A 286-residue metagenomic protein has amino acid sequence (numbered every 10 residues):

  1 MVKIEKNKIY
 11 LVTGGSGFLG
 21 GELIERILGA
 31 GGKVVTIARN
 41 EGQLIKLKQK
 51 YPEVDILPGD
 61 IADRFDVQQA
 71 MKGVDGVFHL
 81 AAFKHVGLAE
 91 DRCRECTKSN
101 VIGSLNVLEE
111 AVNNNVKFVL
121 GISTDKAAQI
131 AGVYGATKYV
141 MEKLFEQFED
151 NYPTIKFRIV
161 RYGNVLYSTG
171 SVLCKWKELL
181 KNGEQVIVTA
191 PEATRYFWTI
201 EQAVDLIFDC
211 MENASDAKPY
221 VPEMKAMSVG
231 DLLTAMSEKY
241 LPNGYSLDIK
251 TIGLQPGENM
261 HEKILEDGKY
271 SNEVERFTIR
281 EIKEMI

Functional and structural regions predicted by a protein language model:
M1-N7: A short, basic/flexible loop-to-alpha-helix module at the beginning of a structural domain
Y10-A30: N-terminal Rossmann NAD(P)H-binding glycine-rich loop of SDR-like oxidoreductase domains
G32-L44: Conserved glycine-rich Rossmann-like NAD(P)H-binding loop of the short-chain dehydrogenase/reductase
A38, L57-P58, K98, T251: Conserved residues in the N-terminal Rossmann fold of short-chain dehydrogenase/reductase
N40, D125, K225: Residues in the short beta-alpha loop(s) of Rossmann-like NAD(P)-binding domains
Q49-D55, I61-K98: NAD(P)H-binding glycine-rich loop region in Rossmannoid oxidoreductase-like domains and their noncatalytic homologs
H79, F83-G87, D91-E142, Q147 (+1 more regions): Conserved Rossmann-fold NAD(P)-dependent oxidoreductase catalytic core, especially the SDR/UDP-sugar
K143-I286: Strand-loop microenvironment adjacent to phosphate/nucleotide-handling motifs in alpha/beta enzyme folds
